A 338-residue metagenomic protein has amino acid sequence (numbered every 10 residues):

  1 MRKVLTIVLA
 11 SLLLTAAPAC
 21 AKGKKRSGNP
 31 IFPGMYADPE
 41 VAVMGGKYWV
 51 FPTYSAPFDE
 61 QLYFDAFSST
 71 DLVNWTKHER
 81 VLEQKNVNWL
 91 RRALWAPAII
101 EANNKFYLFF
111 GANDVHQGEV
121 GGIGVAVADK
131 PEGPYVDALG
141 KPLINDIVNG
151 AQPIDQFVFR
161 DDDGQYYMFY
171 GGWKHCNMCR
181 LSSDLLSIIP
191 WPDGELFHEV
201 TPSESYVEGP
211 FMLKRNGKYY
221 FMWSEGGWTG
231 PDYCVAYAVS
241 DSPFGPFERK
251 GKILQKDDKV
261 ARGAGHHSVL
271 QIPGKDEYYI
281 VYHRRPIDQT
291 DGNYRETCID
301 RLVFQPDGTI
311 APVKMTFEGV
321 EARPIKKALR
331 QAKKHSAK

Functional and structural regions predicted by a protein language model:
M1-V4: Positively charged n-region of N-terminal signal peptides that target proteins for export
T6-I7, K334: General helical structural elements
I7-A16: Bacterial N-terminal signal peptides
C20-K338: Carbohydrate-active catalytic/glycan-binding domains of CAZyme proteins, especially the secreted or lumenal ectodomains
